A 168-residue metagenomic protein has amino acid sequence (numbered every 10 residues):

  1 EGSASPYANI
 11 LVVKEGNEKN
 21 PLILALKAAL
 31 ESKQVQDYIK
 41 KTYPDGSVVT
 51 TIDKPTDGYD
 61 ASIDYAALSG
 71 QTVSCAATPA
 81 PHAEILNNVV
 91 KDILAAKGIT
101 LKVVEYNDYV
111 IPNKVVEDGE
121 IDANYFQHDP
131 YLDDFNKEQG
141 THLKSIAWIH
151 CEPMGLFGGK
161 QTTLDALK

Functional and structural regions predicted by a protein language model:
E1, D134-I146: Ligand-binding "clamshell"
E1, N107-Y109, G119-E120, N124-D134: Beta->alpha turn/N-cap motifs
E1-G16: A C-terminal functional module that forms or caps the active site or interfaces directly with catalytic machinery
G16, Q36, S145-K168: A conserved helix-loop-strand patch within extracytoplasmic ligand-binding domains of the periplasmic binding
E18-A29, K168: Short amphipathic alpha-helical coupling segments at ligand-binding clamshell hinges and other catalytic/signaling
A29-T51: Periplasmic-binding protein-like
D53-C75, L94-A95, T163-K168: Immediate post-signal peptide segment of exported/extracytoplasmic ligand-binding proteins
P79-E105, V110-I111, I121: Short, polar/charged alpha-helical segment
